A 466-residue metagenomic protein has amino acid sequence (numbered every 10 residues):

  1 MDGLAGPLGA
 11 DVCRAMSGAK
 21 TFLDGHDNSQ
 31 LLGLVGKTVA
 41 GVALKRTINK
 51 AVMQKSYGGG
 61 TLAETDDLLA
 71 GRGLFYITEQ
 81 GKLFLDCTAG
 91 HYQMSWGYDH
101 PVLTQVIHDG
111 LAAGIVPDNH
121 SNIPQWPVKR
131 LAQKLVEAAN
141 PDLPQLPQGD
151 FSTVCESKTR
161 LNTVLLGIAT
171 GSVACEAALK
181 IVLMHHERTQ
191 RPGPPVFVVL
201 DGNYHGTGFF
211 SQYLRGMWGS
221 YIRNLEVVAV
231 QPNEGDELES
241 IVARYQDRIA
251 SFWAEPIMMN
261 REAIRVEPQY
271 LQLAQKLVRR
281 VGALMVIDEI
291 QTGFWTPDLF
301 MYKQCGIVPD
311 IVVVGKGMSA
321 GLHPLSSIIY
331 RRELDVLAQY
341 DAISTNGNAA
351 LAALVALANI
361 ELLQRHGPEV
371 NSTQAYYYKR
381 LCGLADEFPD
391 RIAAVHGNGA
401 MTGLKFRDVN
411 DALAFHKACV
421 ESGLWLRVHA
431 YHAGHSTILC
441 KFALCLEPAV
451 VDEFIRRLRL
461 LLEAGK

Functional and structural regions predicted by a protein language model:
M1-K466: Conserved N-terminal phosphate-binding loop of PLP-dependent enzymes in the Aspartate aminotransferase
